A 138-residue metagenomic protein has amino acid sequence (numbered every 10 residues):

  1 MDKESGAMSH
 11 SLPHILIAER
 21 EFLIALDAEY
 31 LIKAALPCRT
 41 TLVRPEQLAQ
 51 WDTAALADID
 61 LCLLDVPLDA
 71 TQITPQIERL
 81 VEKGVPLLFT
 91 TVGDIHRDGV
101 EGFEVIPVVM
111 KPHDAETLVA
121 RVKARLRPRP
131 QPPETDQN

Functional and structural regions predicted by a protein language model:
S11-L12: Phosphate-coordination loops involved in phosphoryl transfer and adenosine-cofactor binding
E19: Conserved acidic carboxylate
F22-T41: Two-component/phosphorelay signaling modules centered on CheY-like receiver
L36, K83, F103-E104: Short, structured coil segments at secondary-structure junctions
L42-L61, D65: Acidic, metal-coordinating helix/loop segments flanking the phosphotransfer/catalytic sites of two-component signaling
L63-E82: Conserved phosphotransfer microenvironments
L88-H96, F103-R125, R129-Q131: Output/docking surface of receiver
